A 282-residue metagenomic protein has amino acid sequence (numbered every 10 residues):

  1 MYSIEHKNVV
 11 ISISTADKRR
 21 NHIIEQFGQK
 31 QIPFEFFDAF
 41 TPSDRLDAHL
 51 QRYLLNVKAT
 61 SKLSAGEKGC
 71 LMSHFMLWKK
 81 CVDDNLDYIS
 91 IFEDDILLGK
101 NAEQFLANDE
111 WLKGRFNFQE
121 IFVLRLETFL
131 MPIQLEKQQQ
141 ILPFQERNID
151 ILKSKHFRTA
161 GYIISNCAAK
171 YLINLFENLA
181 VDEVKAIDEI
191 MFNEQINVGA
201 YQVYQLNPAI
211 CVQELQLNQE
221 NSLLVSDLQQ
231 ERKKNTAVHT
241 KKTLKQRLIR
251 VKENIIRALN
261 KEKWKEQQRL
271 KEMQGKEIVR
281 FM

Functional and structural regions predicted by a protein language model:
M1-F92, I96-M282: An acidic/histidine-cluster motif and surrounding catalytic segment that typifies divalent-metal-assisted enzyme active
